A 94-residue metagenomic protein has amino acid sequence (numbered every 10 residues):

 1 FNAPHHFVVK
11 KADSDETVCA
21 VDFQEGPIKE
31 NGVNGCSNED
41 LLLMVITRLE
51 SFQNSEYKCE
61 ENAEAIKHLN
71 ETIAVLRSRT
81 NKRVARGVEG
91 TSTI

Functional and structural regions predicted by a protein language model:
F1-N2, V8-D15, N31, L76-R79 (+2 more regions): An extracellular/secretory-lumen and virion-surface interaction module
H5-F52: A short, structured beta-strand/loop element
T47-G90: Short, compact, well-ordered microdomains
I94: A domain-level signal for the structural core that forms small-molecule/cofactor-binding pockets and catalytic centers
